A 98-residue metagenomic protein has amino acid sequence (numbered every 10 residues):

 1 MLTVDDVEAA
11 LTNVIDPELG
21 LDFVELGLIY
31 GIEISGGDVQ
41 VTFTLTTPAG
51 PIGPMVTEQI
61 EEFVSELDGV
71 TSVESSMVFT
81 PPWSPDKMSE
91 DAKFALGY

Functional and structural regions predicted by a protein language model:
M1-Y98: Domain-level signature for proteins that mediate thiol-based redox and metal-cofactor handling
